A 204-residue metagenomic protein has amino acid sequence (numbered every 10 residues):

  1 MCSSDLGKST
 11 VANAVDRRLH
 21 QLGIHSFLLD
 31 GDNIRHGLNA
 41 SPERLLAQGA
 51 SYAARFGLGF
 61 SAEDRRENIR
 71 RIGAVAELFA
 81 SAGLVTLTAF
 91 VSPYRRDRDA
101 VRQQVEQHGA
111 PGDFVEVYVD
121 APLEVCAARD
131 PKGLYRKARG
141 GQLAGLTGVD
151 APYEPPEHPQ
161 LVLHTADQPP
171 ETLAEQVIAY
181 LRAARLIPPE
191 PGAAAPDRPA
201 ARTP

Functional and structural regions predicted by a protein language model:
M1-S3: Short, small-residue-biased leader/transition segments that mark boundaries at the very start of proteins
L6: ATP-binding Walker
S9: Walker A/P-loop
A12-G73: Conserved substrate/cofactor phosphate-moiety recognition/catalytic segment in nucleotide-dependent phosphotransferases
I24, G83-L84, L186: Short phosphate-binding/catalytic loops that engage adenosine nucleotides
L28, F114-E116, Q160-V162: Conserved beta-strand scaffold positions in the cores of enzyme catalytic domains, especially in NTP/NDP-utilizing
G37, R44-A47, A53-G59, R71-R139 (+1 more regions): ATP-dependent NMP and nucleoside kinases share a basic, alpha-helical "lid"
D120-L123, A128-Q176, A183-R198: Small-molecule kinase domains that catalyze NTP-dependent phosphoryl transfer to phosphate-bearing small molecules
